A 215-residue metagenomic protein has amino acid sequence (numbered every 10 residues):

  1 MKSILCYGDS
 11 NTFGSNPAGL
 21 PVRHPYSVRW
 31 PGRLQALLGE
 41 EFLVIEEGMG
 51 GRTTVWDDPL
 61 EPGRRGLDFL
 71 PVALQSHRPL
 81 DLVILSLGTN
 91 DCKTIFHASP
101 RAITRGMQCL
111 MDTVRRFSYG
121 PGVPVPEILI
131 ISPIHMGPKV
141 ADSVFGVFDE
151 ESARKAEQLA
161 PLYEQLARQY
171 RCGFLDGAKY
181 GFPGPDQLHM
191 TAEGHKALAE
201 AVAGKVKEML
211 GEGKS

Functional and structural regions predicted by a protein language model:
M1-M49, V55-L60, V72-H77, V83 (+1 more regions): Serine-esterase "nucleophile elbow" of acetyl-processing enzymes
T12-F13, G51, D91, M136: Active-site micro-motifs of SAM-dependent methyltransferase domains
E40, G63-S215: Alpha-helical cap/lid subdomain in secreted, periplasmic, or secretory-pathway luminal O-acyl-processing enzymes
G48-G51, I130-S132: A general secondary-structure junction signal
T54-W56, P185-D186: Short Asp/Glu-rich motifs
